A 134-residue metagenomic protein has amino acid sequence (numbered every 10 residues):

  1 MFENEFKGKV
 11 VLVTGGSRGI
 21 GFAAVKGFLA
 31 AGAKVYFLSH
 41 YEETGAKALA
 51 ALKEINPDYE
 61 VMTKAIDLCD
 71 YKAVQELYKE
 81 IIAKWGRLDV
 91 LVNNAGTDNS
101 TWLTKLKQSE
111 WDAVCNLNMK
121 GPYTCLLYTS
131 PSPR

Functional and structural regions predicted by a protein language model:
M1-K9: Flexible N-terminal pre-Rossmann segment of NAD(P)-dependent oxidoreductases
S17-G19: Conserved glycine-rich cofactor-binding loop
A33-K47: Conserved glycine-rich Rossmann-like NAD(P)H-binding loop of the short-chain dehydrogenase/reductase
A65-E76, Q108: The beta1-alpha1 cofactor-binding region of Rossmann-like NAD(H)/NADP(H)-dependent oxidoreductases
N94-N99: Conserved NAD(P)H cofactor-binding loop of Rossmann-fold oxidoreductase domains
W102-L103, E110-C115: Substrate-binding pocket helix/loop in short-chain dehydrogenase/reductase
Y128-R134: Conserved small/polar residues in nucleotide/adenosyl-binding loops
